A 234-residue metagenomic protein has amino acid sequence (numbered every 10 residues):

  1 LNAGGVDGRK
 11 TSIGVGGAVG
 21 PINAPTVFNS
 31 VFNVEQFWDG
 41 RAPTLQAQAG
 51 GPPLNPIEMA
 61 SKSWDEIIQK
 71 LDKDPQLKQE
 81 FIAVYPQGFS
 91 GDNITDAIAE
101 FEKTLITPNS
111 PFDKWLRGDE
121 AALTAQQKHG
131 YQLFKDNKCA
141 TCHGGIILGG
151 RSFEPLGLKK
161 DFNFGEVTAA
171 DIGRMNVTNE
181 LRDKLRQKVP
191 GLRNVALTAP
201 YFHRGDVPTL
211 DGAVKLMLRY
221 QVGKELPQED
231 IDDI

Functional and structural regions predicted by a protein language model:
L1-I234: Periplasmic c-type cytochrome electron-transfer domains
